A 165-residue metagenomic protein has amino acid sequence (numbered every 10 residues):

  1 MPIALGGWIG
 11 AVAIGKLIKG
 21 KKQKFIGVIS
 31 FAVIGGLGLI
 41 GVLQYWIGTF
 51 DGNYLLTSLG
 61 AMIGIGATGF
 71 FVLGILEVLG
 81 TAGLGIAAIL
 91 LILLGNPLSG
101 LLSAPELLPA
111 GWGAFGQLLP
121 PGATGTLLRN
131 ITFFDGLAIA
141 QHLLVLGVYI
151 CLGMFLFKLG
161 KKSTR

Functional and structural regions predicted by a protein language model:
M1-G100: Transmembrane alpha-helical segments that form the functional core of multipass membrane systems
F71-R165: Generic detector of multi-pass transmembrane helix bundles and their immediately adjacent loops in polytopic membrane
